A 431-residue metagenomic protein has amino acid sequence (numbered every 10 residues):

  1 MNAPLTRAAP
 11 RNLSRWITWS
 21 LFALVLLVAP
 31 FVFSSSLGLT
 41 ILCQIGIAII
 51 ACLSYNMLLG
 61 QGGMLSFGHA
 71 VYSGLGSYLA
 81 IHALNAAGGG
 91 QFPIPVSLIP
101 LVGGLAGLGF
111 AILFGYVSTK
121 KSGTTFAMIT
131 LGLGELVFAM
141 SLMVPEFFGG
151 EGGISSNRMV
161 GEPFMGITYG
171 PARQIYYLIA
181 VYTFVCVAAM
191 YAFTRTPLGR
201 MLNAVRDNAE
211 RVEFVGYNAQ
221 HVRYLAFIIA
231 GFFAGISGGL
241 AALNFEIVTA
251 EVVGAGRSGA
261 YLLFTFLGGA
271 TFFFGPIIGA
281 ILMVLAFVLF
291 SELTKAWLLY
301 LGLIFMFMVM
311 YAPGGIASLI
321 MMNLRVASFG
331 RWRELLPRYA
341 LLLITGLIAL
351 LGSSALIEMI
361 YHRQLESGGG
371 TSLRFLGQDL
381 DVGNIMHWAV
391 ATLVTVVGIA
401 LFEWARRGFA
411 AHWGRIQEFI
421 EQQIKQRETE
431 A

Functional and structural regions predicted by a protein language model:
M1-A431: Transmembrane alpha-helices and adjacent helix-loop boundaries
